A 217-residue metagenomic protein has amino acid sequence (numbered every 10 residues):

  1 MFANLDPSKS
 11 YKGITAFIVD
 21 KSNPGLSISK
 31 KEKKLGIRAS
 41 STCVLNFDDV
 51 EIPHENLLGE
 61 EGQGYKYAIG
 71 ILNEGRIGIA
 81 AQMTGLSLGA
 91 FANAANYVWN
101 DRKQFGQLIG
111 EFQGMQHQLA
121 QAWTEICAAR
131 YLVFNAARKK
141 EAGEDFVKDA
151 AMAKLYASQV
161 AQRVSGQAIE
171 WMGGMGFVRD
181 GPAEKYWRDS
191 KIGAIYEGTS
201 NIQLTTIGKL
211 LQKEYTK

Functional and structural regions predicted by a protein language model:
M1-I28: A short core secondary-structure module
L5, G36-I37, R76, K154: Active-site PLP-lysine loop of aminotransferase-like
P7-Y11, L35-A39, G59, G70: Solvent-exposed alpha-helices and their adjacent loops that cap or buttress functional pockets in soluble metabolic
G13, S41, A151: Exposed loop/turn and edge beta-strand positions of beta-sandwich/beta-sheet ligand-binding modules
S22-P53: Flexible, small-/acidic-enriched active-site or ligand-binding loops
K31-L35, L58, W99-Q104: Glycine-anchored helix-breaking recognition loops at helix->coil/strand junctions
V44-N46, Q63, I69-K217: Alpha-helical interface subdomain recognition
D48-K66: Long, acidic (Asp/Glu-rich), low-complexity accessory segments flanking structured domains
